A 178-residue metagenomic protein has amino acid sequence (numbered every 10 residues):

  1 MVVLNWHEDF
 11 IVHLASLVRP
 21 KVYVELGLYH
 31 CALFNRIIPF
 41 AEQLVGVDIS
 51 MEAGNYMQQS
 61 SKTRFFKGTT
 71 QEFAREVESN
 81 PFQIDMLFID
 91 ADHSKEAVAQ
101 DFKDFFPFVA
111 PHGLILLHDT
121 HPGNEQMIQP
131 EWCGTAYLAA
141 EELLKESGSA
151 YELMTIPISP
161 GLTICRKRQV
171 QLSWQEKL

Functional and structural regions predicted by a protein language model:
M1-F88, D92-L178: A short alpha-helical cap/connector motif
